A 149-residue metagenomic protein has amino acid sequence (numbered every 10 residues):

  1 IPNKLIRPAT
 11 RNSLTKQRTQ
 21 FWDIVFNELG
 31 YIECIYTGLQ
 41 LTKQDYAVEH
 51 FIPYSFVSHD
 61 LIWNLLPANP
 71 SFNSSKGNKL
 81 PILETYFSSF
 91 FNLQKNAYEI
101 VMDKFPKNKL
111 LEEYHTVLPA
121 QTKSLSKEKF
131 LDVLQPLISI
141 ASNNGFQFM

Functional and structural regions predicted by a protein language model:
I1-E33: Short, charged surface segments at domain edges that flank catalytic/cofactor-binding sites
P2, Q44, S142-N144: Generic structural motif recognizing short loop/turn segments at the entrances and edges of beta-strands
P2-I6, Y46-H50, L111-L118: Generic alpha-helix detector with strongest preference for long hydrophobic helices that associate with membranes
G38-P67, K76-S89: Histidine-centered nuclease catalytic patch
L39-T42, P53-F56, P70-G77, E99-M102 (+3 more regions): Hydrophobic alpha-helix feature that most strongly marks membrane-spanning transmembrane helices and their immediate
P81-M149: C-terminal structured domain segments
